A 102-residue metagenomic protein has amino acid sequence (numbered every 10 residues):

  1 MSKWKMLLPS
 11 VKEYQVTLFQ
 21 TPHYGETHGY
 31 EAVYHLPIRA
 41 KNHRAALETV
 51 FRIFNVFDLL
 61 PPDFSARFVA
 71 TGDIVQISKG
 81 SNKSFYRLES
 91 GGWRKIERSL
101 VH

Functional and structural regions predicted by a protein language model:
M1-N42: Extended boundary segments
S2, L8-S10, N42, N55 (+3 more regions): Serine/threonine-rich low-complexity intrinsically disordered regions
L7-L8, L18, L36, L47 (+3 more regions): Generic detector of leucine side chains in alpha-helical contexts
L8, E13, Y24, H28 (+4 more regions): Generic detection of intrinsically disordered/low-complexity segments and helix-coil linkers/edges
I38-K79: Short, conserved turn/kink motifs that form compact alpha/beta structural patches or helix kinks used as
S65-H102: Short, compact, well-ordered microdomains
